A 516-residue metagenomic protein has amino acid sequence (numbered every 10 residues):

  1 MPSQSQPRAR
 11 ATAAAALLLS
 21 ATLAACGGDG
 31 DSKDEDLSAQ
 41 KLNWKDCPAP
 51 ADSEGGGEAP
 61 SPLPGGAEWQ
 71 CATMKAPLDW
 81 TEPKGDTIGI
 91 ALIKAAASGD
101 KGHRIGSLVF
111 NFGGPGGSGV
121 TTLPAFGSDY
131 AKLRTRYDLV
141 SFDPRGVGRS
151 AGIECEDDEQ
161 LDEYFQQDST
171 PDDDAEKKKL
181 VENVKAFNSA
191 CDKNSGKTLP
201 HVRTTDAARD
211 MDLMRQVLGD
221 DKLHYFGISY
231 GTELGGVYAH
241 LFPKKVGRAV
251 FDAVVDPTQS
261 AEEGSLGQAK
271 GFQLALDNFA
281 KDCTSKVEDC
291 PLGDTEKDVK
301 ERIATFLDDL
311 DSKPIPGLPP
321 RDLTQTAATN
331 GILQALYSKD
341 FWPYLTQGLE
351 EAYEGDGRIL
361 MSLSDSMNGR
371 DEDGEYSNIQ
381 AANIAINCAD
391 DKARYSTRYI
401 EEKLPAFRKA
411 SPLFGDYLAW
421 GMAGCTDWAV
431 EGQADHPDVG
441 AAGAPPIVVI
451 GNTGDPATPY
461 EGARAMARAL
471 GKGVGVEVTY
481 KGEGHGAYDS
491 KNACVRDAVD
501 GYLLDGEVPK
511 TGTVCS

Functional and structural regions predicted by a protein language model:
P2-A14, A24-S169, A208, K297 (+3 more regions): Catalytic-loop region of hydrolases
L92, G471-G486: Catalytic histidine neighborhood in serine/cysteine hydrolases with alpha/beta-hydrolase-type architecture
E154-D168, A239-R302, Q347-S362, S366-D371: A catalytic-pocket lid/entrance helix-loop region that shapes and gates access to the active site across common
D220-Y230: Alpha/beta-hydrolase fold nucleophile elbow
K300-A444: Alpha/beta-hydrolase fold active-site neighborhood
G443, V448-G451, D455: Short beta-strand/loop motif that positions the catalytic acidic residue of the alpha/beta-hydrolase fold
P456-G462: Conserved alpha/beta-hydrolase "acid-adjacent" motif
E483-V495: Catalytic histidine-centered segment of alpha/beta-hydrolase-like enzymes
